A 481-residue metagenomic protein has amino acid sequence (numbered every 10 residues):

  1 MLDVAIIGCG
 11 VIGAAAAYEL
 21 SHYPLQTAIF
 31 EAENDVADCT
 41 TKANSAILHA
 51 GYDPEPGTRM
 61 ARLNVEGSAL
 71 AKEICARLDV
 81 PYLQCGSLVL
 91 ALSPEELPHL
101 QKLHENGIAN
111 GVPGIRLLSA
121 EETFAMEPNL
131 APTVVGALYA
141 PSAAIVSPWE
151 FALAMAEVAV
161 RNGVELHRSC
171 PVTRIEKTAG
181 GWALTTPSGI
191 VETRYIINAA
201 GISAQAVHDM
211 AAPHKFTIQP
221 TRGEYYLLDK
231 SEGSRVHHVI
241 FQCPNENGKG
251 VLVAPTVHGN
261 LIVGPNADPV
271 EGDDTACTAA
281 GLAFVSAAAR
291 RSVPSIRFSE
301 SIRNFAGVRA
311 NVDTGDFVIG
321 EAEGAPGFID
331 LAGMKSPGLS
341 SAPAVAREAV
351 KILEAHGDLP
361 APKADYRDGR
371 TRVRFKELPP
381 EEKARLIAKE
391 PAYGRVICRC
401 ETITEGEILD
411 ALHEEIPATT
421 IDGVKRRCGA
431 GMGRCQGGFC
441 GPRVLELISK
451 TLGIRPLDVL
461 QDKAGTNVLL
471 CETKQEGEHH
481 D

Functional and structural regions predicted by a protein language model:
L2-A28: N-terminal Rossmann-like FAD-binding beta1-loop-alpha1 element of flavoenzymes
A15, I175-G180, L184-G264, D268-T278 (+3 more regions): Flavin-dependent oxidoreductases
H22-K42: Glycine-rich FAD pyrophosphate-binding loop
A46-M126, V135, G250-V251: Dinucleotide-binding Rossmann-like beta1-alpha1 core, especially the glycine-rich loop that anchors the ADP
R62-V65, L90-H99, L138-E157, T275-A280 (+2 more regions): Short beta-strand to alpha-helix junction loop
L138-Y195: Helical element adjacent to the flavin cofactor pocket in flavoenzyme catalytic cores
G248, V257-H258, D273-V396, I403-I416 (+2 more regions): C-terminal catalytic lobe of FAD-dependent flavoproteins
T404-E415, G438-P456: Iron-sulfur (Fe-S) cluster-binding segments and ferredoxin-like electron-carrier domains, especially [2Fe-2S]
